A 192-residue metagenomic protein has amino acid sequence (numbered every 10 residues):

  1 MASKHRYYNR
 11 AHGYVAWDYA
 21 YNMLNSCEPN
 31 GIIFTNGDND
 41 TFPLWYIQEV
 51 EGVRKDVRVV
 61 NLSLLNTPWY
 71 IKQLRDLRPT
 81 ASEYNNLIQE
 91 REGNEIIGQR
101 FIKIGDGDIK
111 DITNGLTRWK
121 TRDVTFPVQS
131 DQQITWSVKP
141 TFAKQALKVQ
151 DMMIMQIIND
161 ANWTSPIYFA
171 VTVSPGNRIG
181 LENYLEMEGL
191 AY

Functional and structural regions predicted by a protein language model:
M1-N30, I47-Y192: ER/secretory pathway lumenal C-terminal domains and tails of membrane proteins involved in glycoprotein biogenesis
F42-Y46: Phosphate- and divalent-cation-binding pockets in alpha/beta enzyme and binding domains that engage nucleotide-derived
